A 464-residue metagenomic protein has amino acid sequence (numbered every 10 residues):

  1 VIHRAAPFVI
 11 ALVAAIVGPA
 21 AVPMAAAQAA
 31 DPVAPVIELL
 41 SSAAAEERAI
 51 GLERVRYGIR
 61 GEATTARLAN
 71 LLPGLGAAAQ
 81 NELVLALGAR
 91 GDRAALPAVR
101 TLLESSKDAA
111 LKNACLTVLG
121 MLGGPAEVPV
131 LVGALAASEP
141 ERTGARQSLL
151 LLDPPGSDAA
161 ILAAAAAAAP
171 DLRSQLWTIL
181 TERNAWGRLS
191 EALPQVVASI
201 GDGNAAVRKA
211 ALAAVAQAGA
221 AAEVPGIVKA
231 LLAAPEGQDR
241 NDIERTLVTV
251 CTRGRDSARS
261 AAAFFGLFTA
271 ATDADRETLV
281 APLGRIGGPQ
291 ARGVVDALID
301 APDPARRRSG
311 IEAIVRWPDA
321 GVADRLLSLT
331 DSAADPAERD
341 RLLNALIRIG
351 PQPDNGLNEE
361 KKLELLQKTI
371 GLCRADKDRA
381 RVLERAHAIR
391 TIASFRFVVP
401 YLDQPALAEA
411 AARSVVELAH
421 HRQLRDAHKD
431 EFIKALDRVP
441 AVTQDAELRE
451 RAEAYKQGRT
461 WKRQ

Functional and structural regions predicted by a protein language model:
V1-R4: N-terminal secretory signal peptides that target proteins for export/translocation
P7-A20: Bacterial N-terminal signal peptides
P23-A29: Boundary at the C-terminal end of the N-terminal hydrophobic targeting segment
A29-A43: N-terminal "cap/leader" segments of large eukaryotic alpha-helical scaffolds
E47-G61, N70, A78-R93, T101 (+21 more regions): Structural detector for internal amphipathic alpha-helices that build alpha-solenoid repeat scaffolds
A192, I227-V228, S260-F264, K361-L366 (+1 more regions): HEAT/HEAT-like alpha-solenoid repeats
